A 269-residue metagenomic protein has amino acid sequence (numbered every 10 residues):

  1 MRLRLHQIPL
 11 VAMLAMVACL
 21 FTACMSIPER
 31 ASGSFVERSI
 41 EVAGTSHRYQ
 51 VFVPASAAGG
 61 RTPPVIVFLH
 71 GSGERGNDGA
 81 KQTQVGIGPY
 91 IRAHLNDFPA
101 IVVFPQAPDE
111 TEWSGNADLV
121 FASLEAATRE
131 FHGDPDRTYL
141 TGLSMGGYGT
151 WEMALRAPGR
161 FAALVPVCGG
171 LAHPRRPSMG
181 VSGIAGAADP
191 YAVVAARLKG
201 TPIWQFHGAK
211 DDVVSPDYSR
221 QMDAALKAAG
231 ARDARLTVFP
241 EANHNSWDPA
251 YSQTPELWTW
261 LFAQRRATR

Functional and structural regions predicted by a protein language model:
V11-T22: Bacterial N-terminal signal peptides
F21-V65, T141-L143, G183-G186, R220-A224 (+4 more regions): A domain-start/cap signature at the N-terminus of enzymes
Q50, V65-L69, I101-Q106, R137-T141 (+4 more regions): Structural recognition of the beta-strand scaffold that forms the well-ordered cores of secreted hydrolase catalytic
S56-R61, T111-M145, L155-P158: Gly/Ser-rich "nucleophile elbow"/oxyanion-hole loop immediately N-terminal to the catalytic nucleophile in hydrolases
A57, G71-R75, P108-E112, S144-Y148 (+3 more regions): Solvent-exposed loop/turn segments at secondary-structure junctions within structured extracellular/periplasmic domains
V65, L69-S123: Active-site machinery of serine-nucleophile hydrolases
G149-M153: Hydrolases whose catalytic domains are alpha/beta-hydrolase-1, hotdog thioesterase, or metallo-beta-lactamase-like
A163, C168-P255: The feature captures the conserved acid-bearing segment of alpha/beta-hydrolase catalytic domains
